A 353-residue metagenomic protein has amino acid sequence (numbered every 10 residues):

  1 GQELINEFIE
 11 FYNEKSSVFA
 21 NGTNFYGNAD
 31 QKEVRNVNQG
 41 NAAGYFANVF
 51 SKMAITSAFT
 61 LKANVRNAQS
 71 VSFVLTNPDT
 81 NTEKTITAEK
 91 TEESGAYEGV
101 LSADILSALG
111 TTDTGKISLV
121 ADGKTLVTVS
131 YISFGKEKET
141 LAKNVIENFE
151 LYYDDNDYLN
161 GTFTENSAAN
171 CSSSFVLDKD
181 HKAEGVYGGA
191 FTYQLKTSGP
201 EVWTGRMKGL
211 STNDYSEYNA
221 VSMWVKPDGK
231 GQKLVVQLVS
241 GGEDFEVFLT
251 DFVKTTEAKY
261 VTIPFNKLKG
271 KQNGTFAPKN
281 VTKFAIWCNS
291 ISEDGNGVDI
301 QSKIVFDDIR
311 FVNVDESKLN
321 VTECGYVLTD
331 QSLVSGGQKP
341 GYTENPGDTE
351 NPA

Functional and structural regions predicted by a protein language model:
G1-K116, D122-A353: Beta-rich carbohydrate-recognition modules and glycan-binding surfaces
